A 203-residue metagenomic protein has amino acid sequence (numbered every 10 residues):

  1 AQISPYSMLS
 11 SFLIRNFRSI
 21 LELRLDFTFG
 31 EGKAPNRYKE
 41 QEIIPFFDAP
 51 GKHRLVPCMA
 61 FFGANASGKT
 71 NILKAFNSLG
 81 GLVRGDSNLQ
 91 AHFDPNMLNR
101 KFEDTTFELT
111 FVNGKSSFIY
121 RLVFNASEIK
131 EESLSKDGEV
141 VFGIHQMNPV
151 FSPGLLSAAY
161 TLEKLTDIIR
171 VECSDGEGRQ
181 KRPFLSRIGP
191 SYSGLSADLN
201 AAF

Functional and structural regions predicted by a protein language model:
A1-S7: Short, Lys/Arg-enriched N-terminal segments with co-localized hydrophobic residues within the first ~10-30 amino acids
P5, I44-A60, A64, L73-S127: Conserved P-loop NTP-binding catalytic core
S7-N77: Pre-Walker A-like glycine/lysine-rich segment at the N-terminus of P-loop NTPase domains
I14-N16, L109-K115, L134-K136: Short acidic, glycine-rich loop/turn motifs
L21-L23, A34-N36, F118, E131 (+1 more regions): Intrinsically disordered, low-complexity acidic/polar segments
D26-T28, T110, V123, S135: Residues in well-ordered beta-strands of folded domains
T70-F107, V171-F203: An exposure/low-complexity boundary signal
I119-F203: Electropositive, glycine-dotted interaction segments that contact anionic polymers or phosphate-rich ligands
